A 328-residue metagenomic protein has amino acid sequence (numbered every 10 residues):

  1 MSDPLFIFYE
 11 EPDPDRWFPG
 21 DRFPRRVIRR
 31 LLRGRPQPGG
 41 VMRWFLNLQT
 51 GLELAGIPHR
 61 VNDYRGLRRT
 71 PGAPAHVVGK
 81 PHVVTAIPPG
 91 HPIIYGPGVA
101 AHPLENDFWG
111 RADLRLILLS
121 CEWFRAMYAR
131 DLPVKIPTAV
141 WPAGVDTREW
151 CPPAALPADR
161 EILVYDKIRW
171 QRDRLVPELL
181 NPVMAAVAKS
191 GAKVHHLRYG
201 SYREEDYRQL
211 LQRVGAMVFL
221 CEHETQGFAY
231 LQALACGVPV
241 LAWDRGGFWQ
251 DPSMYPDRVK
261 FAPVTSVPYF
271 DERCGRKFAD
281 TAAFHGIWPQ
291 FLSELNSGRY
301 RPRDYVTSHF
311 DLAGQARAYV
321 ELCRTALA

Functional and structural regions predicted by a protein language model:
M1-P81, R317-L322, L327-A328: N-terminal pre-catalytic "stem/leader" segment of glycosyltransferase-like enzymes
R35, M127, D146-E204: Conserved catalytic-core segment of nucleotide-activated headgroup transferases in glycan assembly
G40-R43, K277-R324: A charged, aromatic-enriched C-terminal amphipathic alpha-helix characteristic of glycosyltransferases across folds
R43-M127: Extended catalytic core of nucleotide-activated donor transferases of GT-like folds
R115-A126, V134-W150: Donor nucleotide-sugar binding/catalytic pocket of nucleotide-sugar-dependent glycosyltransferases
Q212-V214, Q232-V238, W243: Conserved donor-binding/catalytic loop of nucleotide-activated donor transferases
E222: Aromatic "clamp/platform" in nucleotide-sugar-dependent glycosyltransferases that forms part of the donor/acceptor
W249-P289: Change "using UDP/GDP/dTDP sugars" to "using nucleotide sugars
